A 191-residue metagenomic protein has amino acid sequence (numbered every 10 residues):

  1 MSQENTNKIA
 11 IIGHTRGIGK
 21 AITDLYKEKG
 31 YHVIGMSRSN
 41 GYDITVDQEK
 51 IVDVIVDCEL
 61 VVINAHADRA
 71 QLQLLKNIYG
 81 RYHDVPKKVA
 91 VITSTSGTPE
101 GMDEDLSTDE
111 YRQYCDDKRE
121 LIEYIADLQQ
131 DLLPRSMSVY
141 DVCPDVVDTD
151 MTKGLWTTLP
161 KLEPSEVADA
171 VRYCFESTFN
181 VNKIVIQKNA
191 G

Functional and structural regions predicted by a protein language model:
E4-I9: Extreme N-terminal starter segment of soluble prokaryotic enzymes
A10-E28: N-terminal Rossmann NAD(P)H-binding glycine-rich loop of SDR-like oxidoreductase domains
I11-I12, V62-N64, K88-S94, S138-C143: Structural signature of the Rossmann-like NAD(P)-dependent dehydrogenase/reductase core
V33-D53, H66-A67: Adenosine-cofactor binding site in Rossmann-like domains, unifying the SAM/SAH pocket of S-adenosylmethionine-dependent
A70, H83, K87-L133, V146: Catalytic loop of short-chain dehydrogenase/reductase
L75-Y79, Y124-A126, A168-V171: Short-chain dehydrogenase/reductase
T98, Q130-T158: Flexible, glycine-rich beta-alpha linker
D141-V142, W156-G191: C-terminal helical subdomain
